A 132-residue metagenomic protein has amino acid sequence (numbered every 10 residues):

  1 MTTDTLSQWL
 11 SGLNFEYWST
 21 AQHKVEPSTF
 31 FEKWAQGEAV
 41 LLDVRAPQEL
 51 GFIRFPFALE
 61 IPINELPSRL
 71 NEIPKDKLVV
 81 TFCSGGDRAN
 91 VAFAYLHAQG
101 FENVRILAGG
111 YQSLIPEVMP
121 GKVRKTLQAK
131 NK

Functional and structural regions predicted by a protein language model:
M1-V40, P47-L78, D87-K132: Rhodanese-like catalytic fold shared by cysteine-dependent sulfurtransferases and DSP/PTP-type phosphatases
T81-C83: Short, surface-exposed ligand- or partner-binding patches at beta-edge/loop junctions that are enriched in aromatics
